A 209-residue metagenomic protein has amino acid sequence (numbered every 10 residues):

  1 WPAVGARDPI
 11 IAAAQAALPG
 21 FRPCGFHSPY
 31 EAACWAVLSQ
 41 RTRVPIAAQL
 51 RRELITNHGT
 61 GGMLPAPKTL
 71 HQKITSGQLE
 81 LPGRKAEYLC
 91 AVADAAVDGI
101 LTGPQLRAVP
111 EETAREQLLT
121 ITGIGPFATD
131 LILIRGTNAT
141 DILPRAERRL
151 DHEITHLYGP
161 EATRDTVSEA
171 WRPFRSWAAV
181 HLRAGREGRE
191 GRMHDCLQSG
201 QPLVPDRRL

Functional and structural regions predicted by a protein language model:
W1-L209: HhH-family (HhH-GPD) DNA N-glycosylase catalytic core used in base-excision repair
